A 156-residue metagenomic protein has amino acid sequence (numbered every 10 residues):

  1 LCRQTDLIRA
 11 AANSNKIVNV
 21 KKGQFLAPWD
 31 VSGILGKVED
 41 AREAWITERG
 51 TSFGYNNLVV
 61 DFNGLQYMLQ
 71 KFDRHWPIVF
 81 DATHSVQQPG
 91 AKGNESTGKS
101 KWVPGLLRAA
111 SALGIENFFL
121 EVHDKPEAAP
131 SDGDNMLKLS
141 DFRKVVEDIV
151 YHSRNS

Functional and structural regions predicted by a protein language model:
C2-V122: Catalytic alpha/beta core domains of metabolic enzymes, predominantly
K125-S156: C-terminal helical cap(s) of enzyme catalytic domains, especially alpha/beta-barrels
